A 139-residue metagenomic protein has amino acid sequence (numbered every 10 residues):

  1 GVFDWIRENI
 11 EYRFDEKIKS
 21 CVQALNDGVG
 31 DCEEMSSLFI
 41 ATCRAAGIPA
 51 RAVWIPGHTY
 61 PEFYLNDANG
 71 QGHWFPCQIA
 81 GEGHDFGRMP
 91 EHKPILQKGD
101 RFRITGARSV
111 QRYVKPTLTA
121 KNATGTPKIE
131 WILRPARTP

Functional and structural regions predicted by a protein language model:
G1-D27, T117-T138: Secondary-structure boundary elements
N26-E34: Soluble non-cytosolic domains of exported or imported proteins
E33-T117: Hydrophobic/aromatic-rich core segments of domains that either
